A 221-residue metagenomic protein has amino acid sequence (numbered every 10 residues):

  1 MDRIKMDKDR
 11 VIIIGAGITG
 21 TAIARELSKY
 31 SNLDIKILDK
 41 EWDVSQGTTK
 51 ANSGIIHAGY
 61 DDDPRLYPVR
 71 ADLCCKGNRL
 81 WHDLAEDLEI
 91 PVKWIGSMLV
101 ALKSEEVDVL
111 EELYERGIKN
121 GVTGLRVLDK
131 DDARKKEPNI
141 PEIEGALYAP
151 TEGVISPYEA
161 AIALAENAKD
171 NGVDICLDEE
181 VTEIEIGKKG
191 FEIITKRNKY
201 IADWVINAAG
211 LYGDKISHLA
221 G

Functional and structural regions predicted by a protein language model:
M1-K8: A short, basic/flexible loop-to-alpha-helix module at the beginning of a structural domain
D9-K36: N-terminal Rossmann-like FAD-binding beta1-loop-alpha1 element of flavoenzymes
T19, D43, Y212: Conserved Rossmann-like nucleotide-cofactor binding loop
S28-A51: Glycine-rich FAD pyrophosphate-binding loop
G54-K136: Dinucleotide-binding Rossmann-like beta1-alpha1 core, especially the glycine-rich loop that anchors the ADP
L147-W204, A208, Y212-K215: Helical element adjacent to the flavin cofactor pocket in flavoenzyme catalytic cores
K215-G221: Glycine-rich beta-alpha-beta "Rossmann" dinucleotide-binding loop(s) and their flanking helix/strand
